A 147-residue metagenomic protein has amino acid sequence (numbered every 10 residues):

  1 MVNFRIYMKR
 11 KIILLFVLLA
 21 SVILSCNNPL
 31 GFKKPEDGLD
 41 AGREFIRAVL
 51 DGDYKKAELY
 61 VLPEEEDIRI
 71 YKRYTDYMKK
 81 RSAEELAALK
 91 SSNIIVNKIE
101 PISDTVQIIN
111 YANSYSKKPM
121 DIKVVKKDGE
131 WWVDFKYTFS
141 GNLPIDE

Functional and structural regions predicted by a protein language model:
M1-I12: Positively charged n-region of N-terminal signal peptides that target proteins for export
I13-L19: Sec-dependent N-terminal signal peptides
V17, K33-E36, Y115: Residue-level detector of secondary-structure boundary/capping sites
V22-S25: C-terminal motif of bacterial Sec signal peptides marking the signal peptidase cleavage site
N27-P29: Bacterial signal peptide processing site
K34, L39-D40, E44, V49-I102: Short solvent-exposed beta->alpha transition segments
L86, S91-E147: Exposed beta-sheet edge and beta->alpha loop/turn motif
